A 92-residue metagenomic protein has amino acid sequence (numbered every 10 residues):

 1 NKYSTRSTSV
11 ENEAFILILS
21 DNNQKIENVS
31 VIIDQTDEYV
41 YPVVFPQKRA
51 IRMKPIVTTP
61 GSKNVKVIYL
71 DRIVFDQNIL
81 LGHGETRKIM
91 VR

Functional and structural regions predicted by a protein language model:
N1-R92: Short loop/turn and low-complexity linker motifs enriched in small/turn-promoting residues
